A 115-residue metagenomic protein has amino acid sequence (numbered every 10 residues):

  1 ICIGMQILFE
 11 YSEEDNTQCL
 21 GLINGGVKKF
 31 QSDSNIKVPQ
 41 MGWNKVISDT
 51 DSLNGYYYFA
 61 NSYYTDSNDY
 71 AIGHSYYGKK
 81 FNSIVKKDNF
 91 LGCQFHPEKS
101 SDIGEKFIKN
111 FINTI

Functional and structural regions predicted by a protein language model:
I1-V38: Cysteine-nucleophile active-site neighborhood
G26-I115: Amide-donor transfer/coupling interface in amidating biosynthetic enzymes
